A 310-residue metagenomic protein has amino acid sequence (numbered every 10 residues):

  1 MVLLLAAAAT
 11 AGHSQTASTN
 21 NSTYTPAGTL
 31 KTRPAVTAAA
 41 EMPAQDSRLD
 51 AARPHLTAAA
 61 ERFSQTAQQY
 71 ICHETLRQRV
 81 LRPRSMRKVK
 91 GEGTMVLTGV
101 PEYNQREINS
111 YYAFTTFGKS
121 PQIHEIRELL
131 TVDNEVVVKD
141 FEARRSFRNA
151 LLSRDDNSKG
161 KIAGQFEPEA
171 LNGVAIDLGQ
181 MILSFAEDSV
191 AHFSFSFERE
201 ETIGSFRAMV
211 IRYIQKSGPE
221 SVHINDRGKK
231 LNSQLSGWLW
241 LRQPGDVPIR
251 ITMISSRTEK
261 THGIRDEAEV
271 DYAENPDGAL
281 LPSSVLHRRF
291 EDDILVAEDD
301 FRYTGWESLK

Functional and structural regions predicted by a protein language model:
M1-Q15: Sec-dependent N-terminal signal peptides
Q15-L235, Q243-I249, S255-A268, E274-P282 (+1 more regions): Structured extracytoplasmic
